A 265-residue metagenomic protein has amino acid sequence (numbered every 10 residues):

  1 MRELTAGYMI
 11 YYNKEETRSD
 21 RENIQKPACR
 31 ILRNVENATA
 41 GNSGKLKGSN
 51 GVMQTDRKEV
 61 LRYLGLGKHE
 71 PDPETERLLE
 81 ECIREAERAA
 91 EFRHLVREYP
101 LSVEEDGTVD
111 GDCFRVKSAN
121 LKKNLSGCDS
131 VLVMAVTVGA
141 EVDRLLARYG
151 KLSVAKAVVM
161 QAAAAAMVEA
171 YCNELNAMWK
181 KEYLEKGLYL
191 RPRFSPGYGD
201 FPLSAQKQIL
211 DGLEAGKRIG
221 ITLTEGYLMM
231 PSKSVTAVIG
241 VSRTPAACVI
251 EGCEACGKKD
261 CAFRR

Functional and structural regions predicted by a protein language model:
M9, I24, V35-A38: Short hydrophobic alpha-helical segments enriched in small aliphatic residues
S19, N34-N37, N50: Acidic/polar hotspots within intrinsically disordered regions
G44-M160, A247: Active-site helix-to-loop segments that bind/position phosphate- or nucleotide-bearing substrates and donors across
G150-D200: Long, amphipathic alpha-helical coupling/dimerization segments that relay conformational signals between
K186-A262: Short terminal or interdomain "cap/linker" segment that borders an active site or interface and mediates
